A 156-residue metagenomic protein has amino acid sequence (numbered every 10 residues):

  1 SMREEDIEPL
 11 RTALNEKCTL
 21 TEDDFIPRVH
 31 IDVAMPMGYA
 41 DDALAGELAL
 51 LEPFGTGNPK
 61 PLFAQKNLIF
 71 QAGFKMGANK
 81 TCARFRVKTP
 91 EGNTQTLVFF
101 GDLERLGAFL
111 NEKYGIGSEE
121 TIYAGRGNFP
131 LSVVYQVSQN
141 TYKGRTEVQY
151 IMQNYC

Functional and structural regions predicted by a protein language model:
S1-C156: Acidic, two-metal ion nucleic-acid-processing modules in DNA metabolism proteins
